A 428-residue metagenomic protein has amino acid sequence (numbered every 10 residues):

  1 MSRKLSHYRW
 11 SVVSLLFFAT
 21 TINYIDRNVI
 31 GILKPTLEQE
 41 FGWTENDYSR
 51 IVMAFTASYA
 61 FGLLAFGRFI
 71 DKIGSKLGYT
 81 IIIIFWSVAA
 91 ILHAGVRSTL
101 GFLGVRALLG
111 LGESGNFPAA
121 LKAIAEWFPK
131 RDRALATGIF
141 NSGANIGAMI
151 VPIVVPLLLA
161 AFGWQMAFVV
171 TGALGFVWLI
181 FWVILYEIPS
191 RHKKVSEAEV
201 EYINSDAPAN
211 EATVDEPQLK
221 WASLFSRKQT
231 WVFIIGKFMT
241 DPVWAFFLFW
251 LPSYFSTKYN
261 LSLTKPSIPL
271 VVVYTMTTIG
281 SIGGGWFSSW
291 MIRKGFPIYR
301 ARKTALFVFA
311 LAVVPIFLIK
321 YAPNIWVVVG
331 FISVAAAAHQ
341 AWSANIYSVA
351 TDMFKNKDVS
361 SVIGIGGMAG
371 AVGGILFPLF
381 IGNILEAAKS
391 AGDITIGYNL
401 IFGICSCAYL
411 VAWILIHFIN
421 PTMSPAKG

Functional and structural regions predicted by a protein language model:
I30-G31, A222-G284, H339-Y347, G374-G382: Extracytoplasmic gate region of multi-pass secondary transporters
G42, G74, G95-G101, G112 (+4 more regions): Helix-breaking motifs and short loop linkers at transmembrane-helix boundaries and internal kinks in secondary membrane
M53-R68, V271-G284: Central cavity-lining transmembrane alpha-helices of secondary-active solute carriers, predominantly the Major
F61-L100: Conserved MFS/SLC helix-loop-helix module at the cytosolic interface between two early adjacent transmembrane helices
I84-R97, F307-P323: C-terminal ends and interior cores of transmembrane alpha-helices in multi-pass membrane transporters/permeases
V105-N145: Cytoplasmic helix-loop-helix junction between adjacent transmembrane helices in 12-TM secondary transporters
A144-K193: Helix-loop-helix hairpin linking two adjacent transmembrane segments in secondary transporters
W178-Y186, I316-Y321, G403-G428: Multi-pass alpha-helical transporter architecture, strongest for 12-TM Major Facilitator/SLC carriers used
